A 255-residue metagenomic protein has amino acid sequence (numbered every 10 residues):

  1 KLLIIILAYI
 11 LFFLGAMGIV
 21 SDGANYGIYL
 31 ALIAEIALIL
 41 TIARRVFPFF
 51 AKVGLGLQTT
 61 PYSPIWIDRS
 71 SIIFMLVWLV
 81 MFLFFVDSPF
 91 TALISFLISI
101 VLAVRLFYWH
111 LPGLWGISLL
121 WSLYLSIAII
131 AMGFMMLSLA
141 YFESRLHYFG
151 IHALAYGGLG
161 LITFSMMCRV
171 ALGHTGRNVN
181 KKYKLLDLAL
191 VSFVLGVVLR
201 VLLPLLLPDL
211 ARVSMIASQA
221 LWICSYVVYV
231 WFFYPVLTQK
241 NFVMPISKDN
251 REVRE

Functional and structural regions predicted by a protein language model:
K1-E255: Hydrophobic alpha-helical transmembrane segments of multi-pass integral membrane proteins
